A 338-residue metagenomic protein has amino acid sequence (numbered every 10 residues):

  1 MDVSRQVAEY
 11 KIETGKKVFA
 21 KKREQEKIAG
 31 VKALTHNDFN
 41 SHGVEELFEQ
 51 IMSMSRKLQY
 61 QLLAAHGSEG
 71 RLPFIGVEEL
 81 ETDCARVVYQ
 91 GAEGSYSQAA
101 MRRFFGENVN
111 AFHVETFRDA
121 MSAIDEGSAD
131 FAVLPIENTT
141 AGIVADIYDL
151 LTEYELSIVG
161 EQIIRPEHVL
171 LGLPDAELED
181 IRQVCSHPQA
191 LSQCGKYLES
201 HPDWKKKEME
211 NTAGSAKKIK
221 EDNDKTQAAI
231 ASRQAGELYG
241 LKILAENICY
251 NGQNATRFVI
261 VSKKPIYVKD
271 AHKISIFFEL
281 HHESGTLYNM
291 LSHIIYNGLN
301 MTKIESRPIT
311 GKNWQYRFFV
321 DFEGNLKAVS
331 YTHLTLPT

Functional and structural regions predicted by a protein language model:
M1-L334: Domain-level signature for soluble enzymes in the chorismate/prephenate branch of the shikimate pathway
